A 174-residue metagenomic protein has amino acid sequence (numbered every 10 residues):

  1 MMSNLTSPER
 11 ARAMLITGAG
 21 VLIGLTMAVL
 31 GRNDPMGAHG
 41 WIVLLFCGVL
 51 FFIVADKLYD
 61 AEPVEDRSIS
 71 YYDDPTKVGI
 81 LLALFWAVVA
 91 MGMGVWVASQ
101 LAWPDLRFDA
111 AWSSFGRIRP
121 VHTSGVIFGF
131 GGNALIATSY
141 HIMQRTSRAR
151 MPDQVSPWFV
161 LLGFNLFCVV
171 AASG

Functional and structural regions predicted by a protein language model:
M2-S3, E65-V78: Cytosolic juxtamembrane amphipathic/interface segments immediately preceding and feeding into a transmembrane helix
S7-E62, K77-G174: Hydrophobic cores of alpha-helical transmembrane segments in multi-pass integral membrane proteins
